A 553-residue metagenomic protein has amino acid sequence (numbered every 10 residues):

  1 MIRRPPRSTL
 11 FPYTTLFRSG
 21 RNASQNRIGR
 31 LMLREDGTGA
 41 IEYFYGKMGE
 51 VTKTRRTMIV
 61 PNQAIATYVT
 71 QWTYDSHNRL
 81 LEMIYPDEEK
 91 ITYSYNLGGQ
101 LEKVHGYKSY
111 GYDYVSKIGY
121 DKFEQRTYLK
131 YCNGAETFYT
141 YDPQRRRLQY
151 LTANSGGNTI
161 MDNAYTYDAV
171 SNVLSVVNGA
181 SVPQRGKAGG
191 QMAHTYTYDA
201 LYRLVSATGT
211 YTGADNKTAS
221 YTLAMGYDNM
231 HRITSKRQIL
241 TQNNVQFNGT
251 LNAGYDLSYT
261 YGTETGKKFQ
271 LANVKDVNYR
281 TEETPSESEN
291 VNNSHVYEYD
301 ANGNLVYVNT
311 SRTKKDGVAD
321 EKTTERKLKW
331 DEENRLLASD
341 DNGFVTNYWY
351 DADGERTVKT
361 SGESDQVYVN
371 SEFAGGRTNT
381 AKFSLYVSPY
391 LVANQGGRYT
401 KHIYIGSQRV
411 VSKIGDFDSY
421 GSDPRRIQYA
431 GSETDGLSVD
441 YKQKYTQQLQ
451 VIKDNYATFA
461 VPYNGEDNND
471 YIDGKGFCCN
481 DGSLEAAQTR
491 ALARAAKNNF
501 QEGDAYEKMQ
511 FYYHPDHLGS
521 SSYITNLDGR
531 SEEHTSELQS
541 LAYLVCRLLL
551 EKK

Functional and structural regions predicted by a protein language model:
I2-L16, E537-L538, L544: Short, small-residue-biased leader/transition segments that mark boundaries at the very start of proteins
F17, Y150, I160, G226-N273 (+4 more regions): Short secondary-structure transition motifs
Q25, Y45, Y74, I84 (+15 more regions): Hydrophobic alpha-helical segments, especially N-terminal targeting/anchoring helices
R30-E35, E42, T54, L251-E282 (+1 more regions): Feature marks flexible
M32-I41, K53-P61, W72, S76 (+19 more regions): Beta-turn initiation residues at beta-strand->coil junctions
G37-G39, A66-Y68, D87-E89, Y112-Y114 (+11 more regions): Short, small/polar residue-rich loop motifs at catalytic or cofactor-binding pockets
P61-Q63, Q184-A188, A214-N216, F247-T250 (+3 more regions): Short consensus segments that form the blades of beta-propeller domains, in both extracellular/periplasmic
